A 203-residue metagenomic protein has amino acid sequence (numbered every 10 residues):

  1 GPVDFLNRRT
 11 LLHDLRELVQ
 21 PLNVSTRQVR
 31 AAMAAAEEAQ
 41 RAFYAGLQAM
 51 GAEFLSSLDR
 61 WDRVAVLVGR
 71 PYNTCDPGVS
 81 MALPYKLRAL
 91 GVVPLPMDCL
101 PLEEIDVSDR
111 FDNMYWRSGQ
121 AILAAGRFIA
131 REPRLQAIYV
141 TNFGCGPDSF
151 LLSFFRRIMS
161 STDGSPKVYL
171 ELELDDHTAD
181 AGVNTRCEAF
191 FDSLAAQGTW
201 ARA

Functional and structural regions predicted by a protein language model:
G1-A203: An N-terminal assembly and electron-transfer interface module characteristic of large anaerobic redox and radical
